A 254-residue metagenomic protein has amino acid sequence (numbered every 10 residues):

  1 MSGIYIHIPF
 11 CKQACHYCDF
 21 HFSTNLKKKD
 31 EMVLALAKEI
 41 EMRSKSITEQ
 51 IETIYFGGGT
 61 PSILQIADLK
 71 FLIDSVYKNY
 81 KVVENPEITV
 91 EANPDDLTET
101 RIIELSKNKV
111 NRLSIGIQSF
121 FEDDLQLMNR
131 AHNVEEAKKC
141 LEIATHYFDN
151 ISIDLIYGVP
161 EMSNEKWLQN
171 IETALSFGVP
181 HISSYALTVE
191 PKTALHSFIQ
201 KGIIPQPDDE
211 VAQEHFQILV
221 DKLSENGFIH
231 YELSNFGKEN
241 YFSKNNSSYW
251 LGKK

Functional and structural regions predicted by a protein language model:
M1-G3, S23-M42, E52-K254: C-terminal scaffold of the Radical SAM
I6: Conserved N-terminal Rossmann-fold NAD(P)-binding element of oxidoreductases
P9-F20: Local cysteine-cluster metal-coordination motifs and their immediate loop/turn environment, predominantly Fe-S cluster
